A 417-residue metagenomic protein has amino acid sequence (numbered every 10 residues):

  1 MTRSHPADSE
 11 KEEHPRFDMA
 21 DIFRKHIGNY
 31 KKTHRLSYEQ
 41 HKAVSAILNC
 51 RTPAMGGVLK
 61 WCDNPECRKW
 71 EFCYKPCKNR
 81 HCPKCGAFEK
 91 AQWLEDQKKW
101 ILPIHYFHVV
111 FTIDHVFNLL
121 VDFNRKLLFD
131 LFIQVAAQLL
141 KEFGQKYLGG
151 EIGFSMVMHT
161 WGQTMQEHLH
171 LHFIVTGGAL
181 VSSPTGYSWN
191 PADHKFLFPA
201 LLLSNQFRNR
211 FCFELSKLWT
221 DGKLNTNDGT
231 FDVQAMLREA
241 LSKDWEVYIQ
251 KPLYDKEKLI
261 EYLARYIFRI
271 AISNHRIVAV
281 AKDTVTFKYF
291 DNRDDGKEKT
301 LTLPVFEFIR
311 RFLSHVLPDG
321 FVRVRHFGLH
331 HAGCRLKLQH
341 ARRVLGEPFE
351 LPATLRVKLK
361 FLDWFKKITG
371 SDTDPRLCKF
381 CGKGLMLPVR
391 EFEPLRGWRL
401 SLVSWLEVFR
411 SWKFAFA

Functional and structural regions predicted by a protein language model:
M1-A417: Beta->alpha loop/short-helix hinge microenvironment recognizer with preference for catalytic Tyr/His contexts
